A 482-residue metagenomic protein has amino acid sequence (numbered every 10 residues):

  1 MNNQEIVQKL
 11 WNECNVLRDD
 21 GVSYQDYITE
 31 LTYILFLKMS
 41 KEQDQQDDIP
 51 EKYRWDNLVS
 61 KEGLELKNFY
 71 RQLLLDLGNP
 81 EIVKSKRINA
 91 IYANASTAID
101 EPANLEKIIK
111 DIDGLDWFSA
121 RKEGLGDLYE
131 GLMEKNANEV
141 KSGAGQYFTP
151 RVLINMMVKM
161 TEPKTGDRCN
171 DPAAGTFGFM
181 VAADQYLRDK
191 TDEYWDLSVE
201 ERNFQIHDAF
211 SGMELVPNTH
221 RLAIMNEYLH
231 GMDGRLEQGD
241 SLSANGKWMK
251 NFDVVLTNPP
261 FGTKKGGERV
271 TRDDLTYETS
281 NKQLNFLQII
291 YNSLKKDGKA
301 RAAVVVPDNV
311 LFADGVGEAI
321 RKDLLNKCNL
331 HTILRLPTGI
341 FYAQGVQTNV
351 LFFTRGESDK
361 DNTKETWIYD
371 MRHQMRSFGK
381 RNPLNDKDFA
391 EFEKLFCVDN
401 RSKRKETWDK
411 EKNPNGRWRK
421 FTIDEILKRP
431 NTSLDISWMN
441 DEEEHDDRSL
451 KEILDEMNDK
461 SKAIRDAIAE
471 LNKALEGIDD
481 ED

Functional and structural regions predicted by a protein language model:
M1-T165, R235-G246, R335-T338, N362-R372 (+2 more regions): Non-catalytic, mostly N-terminal accessory regions of nucleic-acid modification and defense proteins
W11, N203, G231-L236, G266-V270 (+3 more regions): Short acidic (Asp/Glu) and glycine-rich catalytic loops that position anionic groups and cofactors
Y27-I28, L215-H220, S280-F353: Conserved Class I SAM-dependent methyltransferase catalytic core
S40, T354-S358: Short loop segments at secondary-structure junctions
F118, G212-E214, T276-S280, Y291-N292 (+4 more regions): Hydrophobic alpha-helical scaffolding
G143-T257, G262-K264, T271-D273, E278-S280 (+4 more regions): Conserved S-adenosyl-L-methionine
N245-K247, G262-K265, F312-G315, Y342-G345 (+2 more regions): Switch/connector loops and helix/strand junctions flanking conserved nucleotide-binding motifs in nucleotide-processing
N251-D253, V346-F352, N382-D388: Short, surface-exposed amphipathic charged segments that create phosphate/polyanion-binding patches used for binding
